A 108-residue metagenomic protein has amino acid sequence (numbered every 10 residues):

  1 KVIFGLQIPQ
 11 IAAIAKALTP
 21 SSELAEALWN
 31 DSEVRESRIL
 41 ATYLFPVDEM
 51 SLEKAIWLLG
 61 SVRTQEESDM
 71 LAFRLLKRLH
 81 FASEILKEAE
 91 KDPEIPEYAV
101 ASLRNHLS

Functional and structural regions predicted by a protein language model:
K1-S108: Alpha-helical scaffold domains
